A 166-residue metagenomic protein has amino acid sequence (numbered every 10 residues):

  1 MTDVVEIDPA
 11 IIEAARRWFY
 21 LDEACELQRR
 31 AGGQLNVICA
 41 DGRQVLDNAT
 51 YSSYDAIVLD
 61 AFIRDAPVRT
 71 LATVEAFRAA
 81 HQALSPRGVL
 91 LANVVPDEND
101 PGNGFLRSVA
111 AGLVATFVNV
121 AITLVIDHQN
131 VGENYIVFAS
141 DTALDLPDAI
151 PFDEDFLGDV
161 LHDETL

Functional and structural regions predicted by a protein language model:
M1-L91, N99-V109: The AdoMet/dcAdoMet-binding core of the Class I SAM-like
D97-D100, I126: E1/E1-like adenylate-forming module used to activate ubiquitin-like modifiers and sulfur-carrier proteins
G102-L124: Conserved Class I S-adenosyl-L-methionine
N119-L166: Soluble small-group transferase modules, centered on the S-adenosyl donor enzyme superfamily
